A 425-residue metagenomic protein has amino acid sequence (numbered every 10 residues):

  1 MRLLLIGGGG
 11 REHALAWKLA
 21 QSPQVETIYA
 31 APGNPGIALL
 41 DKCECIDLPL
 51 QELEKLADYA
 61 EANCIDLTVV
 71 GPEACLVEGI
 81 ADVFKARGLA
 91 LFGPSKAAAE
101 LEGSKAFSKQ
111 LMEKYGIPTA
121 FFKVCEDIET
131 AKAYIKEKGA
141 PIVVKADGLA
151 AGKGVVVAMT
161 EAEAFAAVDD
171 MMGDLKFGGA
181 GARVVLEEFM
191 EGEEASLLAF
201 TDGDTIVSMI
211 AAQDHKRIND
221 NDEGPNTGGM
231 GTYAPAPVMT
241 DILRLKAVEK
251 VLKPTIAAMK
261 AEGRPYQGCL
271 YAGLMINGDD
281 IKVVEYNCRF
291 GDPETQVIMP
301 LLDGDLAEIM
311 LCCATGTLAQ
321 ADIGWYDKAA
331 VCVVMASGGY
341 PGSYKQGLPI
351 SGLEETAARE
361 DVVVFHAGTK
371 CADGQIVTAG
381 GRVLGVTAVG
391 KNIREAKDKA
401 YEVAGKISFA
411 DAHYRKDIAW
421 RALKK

Functional and structural regions predicted by a protein language model:
M1-K96: ATP-binding N-terminal substructure of ATP-dependent carboxylate-amine bond-forming enzymes
C45-Q51, K123-D127, A158: Short acidic-hydrophobic, aromatic-tinged amphipathic segments that line or gate anion-handling sites
F92-G154: A conserved helix-loop-beta module that forms one wall/lid of the active-site cleft in ATP-utilizing catalytic domains
G154-T295: Internal nucleotide-binding/catalytic subdomain
V248-L270, N287-D361: Active-site "cap" helix and flanking loop/linker of ATP-utilizing ligase/carboxylase catalytic domains
Q346-G385: Generic long, charged, amphipathic alpha-helical segments
T369-D373, V377-K425: Generic C-terminus detector
